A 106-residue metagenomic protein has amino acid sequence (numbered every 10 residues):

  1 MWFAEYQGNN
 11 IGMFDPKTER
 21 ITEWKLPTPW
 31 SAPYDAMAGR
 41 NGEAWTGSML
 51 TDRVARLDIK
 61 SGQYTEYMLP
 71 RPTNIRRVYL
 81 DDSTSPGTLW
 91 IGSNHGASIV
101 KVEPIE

Functional and structural regions predicted by a protein language model:
M1-Q7, A44-L50, L89-H95: Conserved beta-strand positions in repeat-built beta-propeller and related beta-rich domains
W2, T28-E43, P72-G87: Beta-rich, blade/repeat-based domains predominating in secreted/periplasmic proteins but also intracellular
Q7, K17, L50, K60 (+2 more regions): A generic "binding-loop/recognition-motif" signal
N10-M13, R53-A55, S98-K101: A short loop-to-beta-strand structural motif that recurs across blades of beta-propeller domains
G12-D15, I21, E43, A55-R56: A detector of tandem-repeat and repeat-rich interaction/domain scaffolds
D15-E19, D58-G62, E103-E106: Short loop/turn segments that connect beta-strands within beta-propeller blades
R20-L26, Q63-M68: A short beta-strand motif characteristic of beta-propeller blades
L69-E106: Blade-level signature of beta-propeller repeat domains, shared across WD40, Kelch, NHL, RCC1 and BNR/Asp-box propellers
